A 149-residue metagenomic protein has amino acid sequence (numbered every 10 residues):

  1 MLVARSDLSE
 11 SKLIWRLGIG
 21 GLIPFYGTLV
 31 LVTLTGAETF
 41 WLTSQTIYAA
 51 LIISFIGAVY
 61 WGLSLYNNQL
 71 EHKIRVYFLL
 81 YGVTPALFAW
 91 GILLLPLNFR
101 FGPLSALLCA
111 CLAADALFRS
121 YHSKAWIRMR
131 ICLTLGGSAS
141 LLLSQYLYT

Functional and structural regions predicted by a protein language model:
M1-S64: Selected alpha-helical membrane-embedding segments in polytopic membrane proteins
L2-S6, A58-L70, L112-K124: C-terminal ends of transmembrane helices
V3-L13, L34-S44, L70, I74-Y77 (+4 more regions): Membrane-interfacial loop-to-transmembrane-helix junctions in polytopic alpha-helical membrane proteins
G21-Y26, Y77-A89, I131-Y146: Small-residue-rich segments of transmembrane alpha-helices in multi-pass membrane proteins, especially helix faces
V30-T33, L87-P96, L117, S144-L147: Hydrophobic alpha-helical transmembrane segments
Y60-G91: Helix-adjacent hinge/juxtasegments
I92-A110: Transmembrane helix-loop-helix
L117-S138: Interfacial loop-to-transmembrane junctions
